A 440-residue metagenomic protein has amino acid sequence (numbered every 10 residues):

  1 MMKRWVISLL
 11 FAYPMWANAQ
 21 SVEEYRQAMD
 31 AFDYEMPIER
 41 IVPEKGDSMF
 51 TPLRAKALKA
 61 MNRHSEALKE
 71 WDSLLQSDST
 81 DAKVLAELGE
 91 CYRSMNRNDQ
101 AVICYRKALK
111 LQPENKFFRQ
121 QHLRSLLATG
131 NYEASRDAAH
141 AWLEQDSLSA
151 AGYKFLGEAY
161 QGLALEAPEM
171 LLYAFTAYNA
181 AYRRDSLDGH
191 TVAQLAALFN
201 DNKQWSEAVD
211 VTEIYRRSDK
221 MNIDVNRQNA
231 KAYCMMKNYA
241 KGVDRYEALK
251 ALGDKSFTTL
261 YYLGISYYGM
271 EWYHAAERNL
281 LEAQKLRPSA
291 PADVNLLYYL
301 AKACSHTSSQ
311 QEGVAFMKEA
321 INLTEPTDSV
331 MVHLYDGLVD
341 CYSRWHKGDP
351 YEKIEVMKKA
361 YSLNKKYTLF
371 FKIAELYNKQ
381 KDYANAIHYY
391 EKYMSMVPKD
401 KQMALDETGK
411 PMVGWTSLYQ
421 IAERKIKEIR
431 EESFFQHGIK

Functional and structural regions predicted by a protein language model:
D30, A60, S94-M95, A128-T129 (+10 more regions): Register position in tetratricopeptide repeats
K45, S79, P113, S147 (+8 more regions): Short coil turns that delineate tetratricopeptide repeat
F50, V84, F118, G152 (+8 more regions): TPR alpha-solenoid repeat register
L53, E87, F117-R124, F155 (+9 more regions): Canonical tetratricopeptide repeat
S395-K440: Terminal, low-structured helical/coil segments at or just beyond the last alpha-helical repeat
